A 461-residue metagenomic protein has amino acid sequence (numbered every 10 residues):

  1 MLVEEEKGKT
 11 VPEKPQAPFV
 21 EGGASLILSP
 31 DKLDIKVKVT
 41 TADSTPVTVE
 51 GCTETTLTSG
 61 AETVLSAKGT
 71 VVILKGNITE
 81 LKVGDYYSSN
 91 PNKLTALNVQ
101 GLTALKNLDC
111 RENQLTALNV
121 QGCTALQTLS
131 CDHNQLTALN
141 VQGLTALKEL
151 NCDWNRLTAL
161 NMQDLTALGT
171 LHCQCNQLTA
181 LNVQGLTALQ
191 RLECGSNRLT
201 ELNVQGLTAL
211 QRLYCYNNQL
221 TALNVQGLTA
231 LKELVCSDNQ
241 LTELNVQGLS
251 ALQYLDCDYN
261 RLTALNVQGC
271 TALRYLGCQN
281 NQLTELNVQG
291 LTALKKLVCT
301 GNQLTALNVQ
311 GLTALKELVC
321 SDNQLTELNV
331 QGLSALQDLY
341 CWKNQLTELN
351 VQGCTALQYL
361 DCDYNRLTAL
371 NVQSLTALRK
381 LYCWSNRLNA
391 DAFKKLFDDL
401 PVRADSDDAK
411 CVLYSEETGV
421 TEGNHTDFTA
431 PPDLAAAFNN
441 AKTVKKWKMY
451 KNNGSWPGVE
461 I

Functional and structural regions predicted by a protein language model:
M1-K106, Q114, Q247, Q268 (+4 more regions): N-terminal capping/linker segments that flank leucine-rich repeat
L81-G84, L108-C110, L129-C131, L150-C152 (+12 more regions): Conserved hydrophobic beta-strand positions in leucine-rich repeat
N92, N113, N134, N155 (+12 more regions): Consensus "Asn ladder" position of solenoid repeat domains
L97, L118, L139, L160-M162 (+12 more regions): Canonical leucine-rich repeat
L97-L126, D132, D153: Conserved, compact domain cores that house catalytic/ligand-binding motifs in diverse enzymes and effector modules
L102-A104, C123-L126, L144-L147, L165-L168 (+11 more regions): Leucine-rich repeat
